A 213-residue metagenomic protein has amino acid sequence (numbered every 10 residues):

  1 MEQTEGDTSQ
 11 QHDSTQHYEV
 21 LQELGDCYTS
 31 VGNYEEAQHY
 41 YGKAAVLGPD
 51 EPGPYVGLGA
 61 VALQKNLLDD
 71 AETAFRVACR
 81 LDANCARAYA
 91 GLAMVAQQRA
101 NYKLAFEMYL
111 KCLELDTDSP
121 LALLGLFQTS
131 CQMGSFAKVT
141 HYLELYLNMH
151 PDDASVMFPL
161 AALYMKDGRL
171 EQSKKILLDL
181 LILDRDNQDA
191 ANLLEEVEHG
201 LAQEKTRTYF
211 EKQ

Functional and structural regions predicted by a protein language model:
E2-Q3, V31-G42, K65-V77, Q98-K111 (+3 more regions): Structural signature of tandem alpha-helical TPR/SEL1-like repeats, specifically the intra-repeat loop/turn
E2-S9, S14, K174-Q213: Terminal, low-structured helical/coil segments at or just beyond the last alpha-helical repeat
D13-L47, G53, G57-Q64: Alpha-helical segment of the N-proximal tetratricopeptide repeat
